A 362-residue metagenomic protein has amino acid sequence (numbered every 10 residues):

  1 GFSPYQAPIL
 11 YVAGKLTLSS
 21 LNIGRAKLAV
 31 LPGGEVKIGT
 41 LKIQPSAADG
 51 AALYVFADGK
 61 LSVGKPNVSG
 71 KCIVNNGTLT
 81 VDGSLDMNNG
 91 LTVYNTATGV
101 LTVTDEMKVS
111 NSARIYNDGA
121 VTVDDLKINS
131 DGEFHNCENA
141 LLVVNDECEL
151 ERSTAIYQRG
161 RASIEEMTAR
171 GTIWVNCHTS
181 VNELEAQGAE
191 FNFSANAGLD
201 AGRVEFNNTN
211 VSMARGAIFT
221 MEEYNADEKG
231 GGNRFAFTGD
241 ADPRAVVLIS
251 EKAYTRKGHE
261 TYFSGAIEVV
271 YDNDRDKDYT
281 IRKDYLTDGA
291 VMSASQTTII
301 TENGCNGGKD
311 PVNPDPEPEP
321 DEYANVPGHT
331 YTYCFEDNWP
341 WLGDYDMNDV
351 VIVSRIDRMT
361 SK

Functional and structural regions predicted by a protein language model:
G1-T280, D284-L286: Extracellular beta-strand-rich, repetitive "passenger/adhesive" scaffolds that bind or process carbohydrates
D272-A324: A recurrent domain-boundary module in secreted/ectodomain proteins
P320-K362: Extracellular/surface-associated beta-sandwich interaction domains
